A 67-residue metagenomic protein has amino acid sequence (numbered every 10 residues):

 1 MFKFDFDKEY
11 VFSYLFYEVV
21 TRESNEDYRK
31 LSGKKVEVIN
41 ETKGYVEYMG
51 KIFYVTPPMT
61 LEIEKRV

Functional and structural regions predicted by a protein language model:
M1-R22: Mixed-charge, Lys/Arg-rich low-complexity intrinsically disordered regions
K3-F4, R29, V46: Short, low-complexity, intrinsically disordered N-terminal modules that encode targeting/processing signals
Y28-V38: Conserved beta-strand/loop element in small beta-rich adapter and peptidoglycan-binding domains
N40-T42: Ser/Thr- and Asn-enriched, surface-exposed coil loops between beta-strands
G44-G50: SH3/SH3-like beta-barrel fold
K51-V67: Intrinsically disordered, low-complexity, charged/polar segments
